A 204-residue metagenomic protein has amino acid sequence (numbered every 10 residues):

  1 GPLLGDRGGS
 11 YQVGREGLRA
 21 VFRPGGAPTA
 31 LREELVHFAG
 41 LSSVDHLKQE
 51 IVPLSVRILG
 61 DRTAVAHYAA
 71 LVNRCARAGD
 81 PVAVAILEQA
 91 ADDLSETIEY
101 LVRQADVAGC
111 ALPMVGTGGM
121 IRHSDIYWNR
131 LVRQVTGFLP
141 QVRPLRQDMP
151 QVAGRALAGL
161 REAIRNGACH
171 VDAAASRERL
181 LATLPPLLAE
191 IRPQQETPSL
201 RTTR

Functional and structural regions predicted by a protein language model:
G1-P28: Hydrophobic alpha-helical segments and helix pairs
R19-R204: ATP-binding/phosphotransfer module of carbohydrate and carboxylate kinases, centering on a glycine-rich
